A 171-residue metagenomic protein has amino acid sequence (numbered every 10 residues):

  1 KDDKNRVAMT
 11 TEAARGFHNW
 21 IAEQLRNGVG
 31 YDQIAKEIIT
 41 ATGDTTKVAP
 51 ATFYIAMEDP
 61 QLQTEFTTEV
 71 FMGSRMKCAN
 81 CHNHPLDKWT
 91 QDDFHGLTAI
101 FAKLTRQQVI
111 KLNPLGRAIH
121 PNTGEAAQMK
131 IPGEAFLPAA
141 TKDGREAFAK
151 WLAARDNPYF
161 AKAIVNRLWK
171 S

Functional and structural regions predicted by a protein language model:
K1-K150, A154-S171: Short, structured secondary-structure elements that scaffold catalytic or ligand/cofactor-binding regions
